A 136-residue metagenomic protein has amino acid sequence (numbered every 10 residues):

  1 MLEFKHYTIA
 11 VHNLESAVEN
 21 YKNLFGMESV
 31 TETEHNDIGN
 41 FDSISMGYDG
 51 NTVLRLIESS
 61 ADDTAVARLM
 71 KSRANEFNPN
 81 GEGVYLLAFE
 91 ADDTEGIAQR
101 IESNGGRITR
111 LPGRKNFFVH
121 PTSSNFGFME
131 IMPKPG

Functional and structural regions predicted by a protein language model:
M1, T8, H35-I57: Conserved N-terminal glycine/acidic-rich loop preference
M1-V18, E82-F89, P135-G136: N-terminal beta-strand motif that seeds the catalytic metal site of vicinal oxygen chelate
K5, D42-S43, Y85, K115: Residue-level marker for the onset of beta-strands and adjacent loop->beta junctions in well-ordered domains
A17-K22, I101: Conserved active-site tyrosine of GNAT-family acetyltransferases
M27-D42, D63-P79, E102-N104, T109-N116 (+1 more regions): A cross-kingdom feature marking solvent-exposed beta-strand/loop segments within repeated, beta-rich binding/scaffold
S45-G47, L54-R55, A88, E95-G136: Vicinal oxygen chelate
S72-D92, I97-Q99: Short, solvent-exposed interaction modules
